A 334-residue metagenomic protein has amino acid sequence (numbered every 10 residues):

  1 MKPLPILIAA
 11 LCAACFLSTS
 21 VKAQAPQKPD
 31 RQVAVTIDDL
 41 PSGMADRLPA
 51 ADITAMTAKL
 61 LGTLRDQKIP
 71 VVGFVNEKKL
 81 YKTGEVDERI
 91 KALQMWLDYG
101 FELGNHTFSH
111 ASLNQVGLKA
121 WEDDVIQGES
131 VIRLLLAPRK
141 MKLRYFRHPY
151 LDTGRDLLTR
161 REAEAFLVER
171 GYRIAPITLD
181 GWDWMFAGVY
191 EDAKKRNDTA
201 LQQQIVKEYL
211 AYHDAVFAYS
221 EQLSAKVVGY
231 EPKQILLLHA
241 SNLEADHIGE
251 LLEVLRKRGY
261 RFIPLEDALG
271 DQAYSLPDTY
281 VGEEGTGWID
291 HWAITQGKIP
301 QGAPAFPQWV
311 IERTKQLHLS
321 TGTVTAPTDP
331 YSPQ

Functional and structural regions predicted by a protein language model:
M1-P5: Positively charged n-region of N-terminal signal peptides that target proteins for export
L7-F16: Bacterial N-terminal signal peptides
T19-A23: Sec/Tat signal peptide C-region and signal peptidase I cleavage site
A25-L151, L236, V254: Active-site beta->alpha N-cap acidic-glycine motif
L40-T54, G117-A120, K194-R196, Q202 (+3 more regions): Acidic/histidine-rich helix-loop elements that form or flank divalent-metal/phosphate-binding sites at the catalytic
K68-V71, P176, A240-Q334: C-terminal domain-boundary segment and adjacent tail
Y81-E88, F108-R261, D267-A268: Catalytic domains of cell-wall/extracellular-matrix polysaccharide-remodeling enzymes, centered on de-N-acetylation
L97-N105, V131-P138, T199-A218, T286-F306 (+1 more regions): Short, basic, helix/turn surface patches
